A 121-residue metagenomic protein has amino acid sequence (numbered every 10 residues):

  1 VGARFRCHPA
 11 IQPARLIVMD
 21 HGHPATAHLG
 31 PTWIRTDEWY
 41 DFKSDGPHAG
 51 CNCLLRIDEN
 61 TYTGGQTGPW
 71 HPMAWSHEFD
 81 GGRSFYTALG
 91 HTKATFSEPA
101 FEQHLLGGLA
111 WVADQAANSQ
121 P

Functional and structural regions predicted by a protein language model:
A3-D80: Catalytic beta-strand/loop cores that center a nucleophilic Ser/Cys/Thr and support acyl-enzyme chemistry
N60-P72, E78-P121: Extracellular ligand-binding/catalytic regions of CAZymes and related secreted enzymes and adhesion modules
